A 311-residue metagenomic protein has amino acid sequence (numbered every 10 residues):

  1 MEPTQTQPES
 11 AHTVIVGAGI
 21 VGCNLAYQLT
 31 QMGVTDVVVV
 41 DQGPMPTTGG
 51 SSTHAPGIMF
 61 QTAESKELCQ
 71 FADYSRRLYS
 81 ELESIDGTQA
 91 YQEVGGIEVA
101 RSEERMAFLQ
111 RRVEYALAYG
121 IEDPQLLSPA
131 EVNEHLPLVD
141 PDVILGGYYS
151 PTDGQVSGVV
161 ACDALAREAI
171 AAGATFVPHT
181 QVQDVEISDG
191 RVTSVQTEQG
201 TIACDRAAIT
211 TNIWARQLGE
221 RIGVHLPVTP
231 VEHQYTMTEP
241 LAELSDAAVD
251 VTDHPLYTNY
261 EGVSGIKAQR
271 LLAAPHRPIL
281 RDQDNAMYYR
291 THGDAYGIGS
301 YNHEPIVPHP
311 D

Functional and structural regions predicted by a protein language model:
Q7-V21, V38: Beta1/beta-strand and adjacent pyrophosphate-binding region of the FAD-binding site in flavoprotein oxidoreductases
P8, T88-E98, Q125, N133-A172 (+2 more regions): Helix-loop-beta segment of a Rossmann-like dinucleotide-binding subdomain
V21, M45, W214: Conserved Rossmann-like nucleotide-cofactor binding loop
T30-S52: Glycine-rich FAD pyrophosphate-binding loop
P56-H135, A286-Y289, G293: Dinucleotide-binding Rossmann-like beta1-alpha1 core, especially the glycine-rich loop that anchors the ADP
Y148-R206, T210-Q217: Helical element adjacent to the flavin cofactor pocket in flavoenzyme catalytic cores
Q217-T236: Glycine-rich beta-alpha-beta "Rossmann" dinucleotide-binding loop(s) and their flanking helix/strand
H225, L241-D311: Active-site lid/adjacent beta-loop-alpha segment flanking the redox-cofactor pocket in flavoenzymes
